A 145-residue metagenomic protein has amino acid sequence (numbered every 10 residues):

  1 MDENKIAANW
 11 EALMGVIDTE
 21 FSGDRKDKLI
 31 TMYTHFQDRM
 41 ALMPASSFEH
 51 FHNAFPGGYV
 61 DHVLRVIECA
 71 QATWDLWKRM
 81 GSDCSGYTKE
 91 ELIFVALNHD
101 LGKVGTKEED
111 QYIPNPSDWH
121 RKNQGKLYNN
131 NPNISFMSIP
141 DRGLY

Functional and structural regions predicted by a protein language model:
M1-A45: Non-catalytic interface/linker regions that flank or bridge core catalytic/transmembrane domains
I6, V16-I17, V60-V66, V95 (+1 more regions): Extended aliphatic helical segments
K26-T34, V60, K89, I93: Short, well-structured alpha-helical segments
M32-S82: A glycine-rich, hydrophobic loop/mini-helix early in the fold
N53-F55, D61, T73, R79-Y145: Divalent metal-dependent catalytic cores for phosphoryl transfer on phosphate-bearing substrates
